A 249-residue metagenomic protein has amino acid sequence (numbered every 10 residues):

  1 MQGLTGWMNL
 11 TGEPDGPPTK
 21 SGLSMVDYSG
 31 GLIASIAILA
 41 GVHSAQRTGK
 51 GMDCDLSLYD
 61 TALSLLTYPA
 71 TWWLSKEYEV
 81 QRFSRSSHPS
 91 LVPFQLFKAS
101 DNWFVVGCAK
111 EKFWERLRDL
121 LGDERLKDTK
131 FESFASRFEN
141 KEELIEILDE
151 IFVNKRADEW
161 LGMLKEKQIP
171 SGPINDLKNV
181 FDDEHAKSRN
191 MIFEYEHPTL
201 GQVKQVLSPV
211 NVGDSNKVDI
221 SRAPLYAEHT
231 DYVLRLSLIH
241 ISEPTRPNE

Functional and structural regions predicted by a protein language model:
M1-F104, C108-A109: Active-site-adjacent "lid/gating" segments in soluble enzymes
A62, N140, N179-D183: Beta-rich nucleic-acid/ligand-interaction surfaces
S84-P89, F94-Q95, E139, L200-V203 (+1 more regions): Short Gly/Pro-enriched turn/cap motifs at secondary-structure boundaries
V92-K167, S171: Aromatic-enriched alpha-helical interface/lid elements that frame and gate functional surfaces
E132, L200-L238: Flexible, small-/acidic-enriched active-site or ligand-binding loops
E166-V218: A glycine-rich dinucleotide-binding beta-alpha-beta segment and adjacent secondary-structure elements that constitute
I239-E249: Single conserved hydrophobic/aromatic residue that forms the stacking wall/gate of nucleotide- or nucleobase-binding
